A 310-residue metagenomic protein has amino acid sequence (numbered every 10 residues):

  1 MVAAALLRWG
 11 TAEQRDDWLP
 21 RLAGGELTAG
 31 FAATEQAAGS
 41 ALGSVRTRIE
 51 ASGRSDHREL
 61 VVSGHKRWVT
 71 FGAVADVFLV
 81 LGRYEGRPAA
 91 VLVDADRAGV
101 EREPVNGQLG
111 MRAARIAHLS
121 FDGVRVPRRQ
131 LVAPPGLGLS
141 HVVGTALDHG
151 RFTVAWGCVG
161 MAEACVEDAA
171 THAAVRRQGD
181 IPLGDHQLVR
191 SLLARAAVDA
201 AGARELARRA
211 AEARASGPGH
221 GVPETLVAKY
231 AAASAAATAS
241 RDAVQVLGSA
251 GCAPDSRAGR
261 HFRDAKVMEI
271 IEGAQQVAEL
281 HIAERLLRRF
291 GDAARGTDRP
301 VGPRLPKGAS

Functional and structural regions predicted by a protein language model:
M1-E13, G39: N-terminal glycine-rich flavin-associated loop
G24-A33: A short, Trp-centered hydrophobic/proline-enriched beta-strand micro-motif
T47-A51: A structural signal for short hydrophobic beta-strand segments in well-ordered beta-sheet cores
R58-E59, S63-R102: A short core secondary-structure module
R67-A73, R151, M268-I271: Glycine-rich phosphate/pyrophosphate-binding beta-alpha loops
E103-A201, M268, G308-A309: Glycine-rich beta->alpha junctions and the first turn(s) of the following alpha-helix
A170, A174-I181, A197-A231, V244-C252: C-terminal helix-coil-helix/basic helical segment that borders enzyme active sites and/or dimer interfaces and provides
L247-S310: Glycine-rich phosphate/cofactor-binding loops in nucleotide/flavin-utilizing enzymes
